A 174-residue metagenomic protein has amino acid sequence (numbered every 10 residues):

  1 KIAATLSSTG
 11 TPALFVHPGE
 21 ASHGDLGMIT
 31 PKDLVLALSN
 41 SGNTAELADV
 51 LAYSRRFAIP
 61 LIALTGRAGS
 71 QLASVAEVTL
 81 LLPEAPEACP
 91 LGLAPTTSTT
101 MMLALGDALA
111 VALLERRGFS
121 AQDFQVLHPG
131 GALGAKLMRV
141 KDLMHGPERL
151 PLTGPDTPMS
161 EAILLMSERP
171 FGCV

Functional and structural regions predicted by a protein language model:
K1-A104, A110-L113: Glycine-rich phosphate-binding loops that contact phosphosugars or nucleotide phosphates
V35-L36, L150-L152: Short aromatic/hydrophobic contact patches that present stacked aromatics for nucleic-acid/ligand binding
L36, E77, L109, L143 (+2 more regions): Terminal peptide-recognition signature
L47, S98-M102, G106, L133-K136 (+1 more regions): Generic structural signal for well-ordered, non-membrane alpha-helical segments in soluble metabolic enzymes
A68, D107, H128-A132: Glycine-rich beta-alpha junction loops
D107-F124: Phosphate/diphosphate-binding glycine-rich loops and adjacent basic-rich segments that engage nucleotide
S120-P151: Long, charged amphipathic helices and adjacent flexible linkers at domain junctions
L152-F171: The conserved cystathionine-beta-synthase
